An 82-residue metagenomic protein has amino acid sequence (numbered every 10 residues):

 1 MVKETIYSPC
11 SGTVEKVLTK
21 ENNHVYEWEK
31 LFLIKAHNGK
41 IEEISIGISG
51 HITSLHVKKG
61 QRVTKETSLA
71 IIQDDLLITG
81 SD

Functional and structural regions predicted by a protein language model:
M1-S11, K30-S49, D74-G80: Short beta-strand-turn/beta-hairpin segments enriched in glycine/proline and small hydrophobics that form edge-strand
P9, E15-N23, T53-Q61: Short histidine-centered loop motifs in beta-beta connectors
V17, I34-H37, L55, I72: Residue-level recognition of beta-strand microenvironments
N22-L31, G60-L69: A structural signal for short beta-strand/turn segments enriched in small hydrophobics and glycine
E43-Q61, K65: Short, charge-rich amphipathic interface segments used for partner binding and complex assembly
